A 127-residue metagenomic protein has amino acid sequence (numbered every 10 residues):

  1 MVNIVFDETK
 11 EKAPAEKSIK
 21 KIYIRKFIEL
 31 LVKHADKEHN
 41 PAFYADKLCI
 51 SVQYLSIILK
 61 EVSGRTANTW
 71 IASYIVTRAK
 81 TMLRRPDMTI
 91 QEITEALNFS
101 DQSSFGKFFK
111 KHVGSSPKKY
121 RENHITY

Functional and structural regions predicted by a protein language model:
V2-K10, K26-N40, L59, S63 (+3 more regions): Basic, amphipathic alpha-helical hairpins
P14-I24, R65-Y74: Short, Lys/Arg-enriched anionic-surface-contact patches
E38-N68: Charge-rich, low-complexity intrinsically disordered segments
A42, Q53, T89-E92, Q102-S103 (+1 more regions): Residues within helix-turn-helix
L48, L97-N98, F109: Core residues of bacterial helix-turn-helix
L55, S104-F105, F109: Short hydrophobic/aromatic patch on the recognition helix
E61-Q102, E122-Y127: Terminal helix-turn-helix DNA-binding modules in bacterial transcription factors
K107-Y127: …primarily DNA-binding HTH/wHTH and HhH modules…
